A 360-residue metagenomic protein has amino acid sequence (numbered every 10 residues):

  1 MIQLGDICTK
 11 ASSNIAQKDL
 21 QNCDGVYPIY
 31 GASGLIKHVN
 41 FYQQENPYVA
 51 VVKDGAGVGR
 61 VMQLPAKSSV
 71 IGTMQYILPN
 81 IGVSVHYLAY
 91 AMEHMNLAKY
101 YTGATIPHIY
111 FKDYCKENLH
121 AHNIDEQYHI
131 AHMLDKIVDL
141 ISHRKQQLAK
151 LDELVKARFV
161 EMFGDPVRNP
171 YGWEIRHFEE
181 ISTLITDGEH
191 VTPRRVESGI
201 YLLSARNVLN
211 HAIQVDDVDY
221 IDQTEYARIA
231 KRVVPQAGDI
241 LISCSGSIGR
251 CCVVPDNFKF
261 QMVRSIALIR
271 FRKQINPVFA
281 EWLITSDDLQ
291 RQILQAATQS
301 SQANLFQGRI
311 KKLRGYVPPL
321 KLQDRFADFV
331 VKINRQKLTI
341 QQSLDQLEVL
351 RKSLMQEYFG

Functional and structural regions predicted by a protein language model:
M1-I15, D19-G31, N118-H132, H143-G188 (+3 more regions): Non-catalytic DNA-recognition/assembly elements of restriction-modification systems
I2, S68-Q75, T105-D125, C244 (+3 more regions): A short glycine-rich beta-alpha junction/loop motif
G5-N46, M62-P65, S69-I71, E179-T192 (+2 more regions): Sequence-specific dsDNA recognition surfaces
G103, S142, E189-H190, I229 (+2 more regions): Short, solvent-exposed loop/turn positions at domain surfaces that link secondary-structure elements or cap domain
I248-P255: Short, Lys/Arg- and Gly-enriched loop/turn segments at beta-strand edges
V278-Q290, Q295-T298: Glycine- and charge-enriched low-complexity intrinsically disordered segments
